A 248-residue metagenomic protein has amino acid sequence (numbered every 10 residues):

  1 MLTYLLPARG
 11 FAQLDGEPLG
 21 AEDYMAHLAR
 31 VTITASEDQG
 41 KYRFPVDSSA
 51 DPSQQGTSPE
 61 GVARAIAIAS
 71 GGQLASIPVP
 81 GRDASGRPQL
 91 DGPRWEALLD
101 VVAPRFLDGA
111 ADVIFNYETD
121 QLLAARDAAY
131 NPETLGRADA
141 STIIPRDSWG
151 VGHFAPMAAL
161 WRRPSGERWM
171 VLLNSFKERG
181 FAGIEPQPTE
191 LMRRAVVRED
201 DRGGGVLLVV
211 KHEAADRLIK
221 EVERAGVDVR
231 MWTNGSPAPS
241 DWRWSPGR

Functional and structural regions predicted by a protein language model:
M1-A110, D200-G205, V210-R248: Cysteine-nucleophile protease catalytic domains, especially the papain-like/related folds used in DUB/UBL proteases
F11, D15, D127-N131, I184-P186 (+1 more regions): General "foldedness" signal
G72-L74, F154, L160-W161, E199: Broad hydrophobic/π-residue packing in well-ordered secondary structure
L90-L172: Active-site-adjacent substructure of cysteine-protease-like catalytic cores
A138-W149, L160-R248: Noncatalytic regulatory segments and standalone regulatory/sensor domains
